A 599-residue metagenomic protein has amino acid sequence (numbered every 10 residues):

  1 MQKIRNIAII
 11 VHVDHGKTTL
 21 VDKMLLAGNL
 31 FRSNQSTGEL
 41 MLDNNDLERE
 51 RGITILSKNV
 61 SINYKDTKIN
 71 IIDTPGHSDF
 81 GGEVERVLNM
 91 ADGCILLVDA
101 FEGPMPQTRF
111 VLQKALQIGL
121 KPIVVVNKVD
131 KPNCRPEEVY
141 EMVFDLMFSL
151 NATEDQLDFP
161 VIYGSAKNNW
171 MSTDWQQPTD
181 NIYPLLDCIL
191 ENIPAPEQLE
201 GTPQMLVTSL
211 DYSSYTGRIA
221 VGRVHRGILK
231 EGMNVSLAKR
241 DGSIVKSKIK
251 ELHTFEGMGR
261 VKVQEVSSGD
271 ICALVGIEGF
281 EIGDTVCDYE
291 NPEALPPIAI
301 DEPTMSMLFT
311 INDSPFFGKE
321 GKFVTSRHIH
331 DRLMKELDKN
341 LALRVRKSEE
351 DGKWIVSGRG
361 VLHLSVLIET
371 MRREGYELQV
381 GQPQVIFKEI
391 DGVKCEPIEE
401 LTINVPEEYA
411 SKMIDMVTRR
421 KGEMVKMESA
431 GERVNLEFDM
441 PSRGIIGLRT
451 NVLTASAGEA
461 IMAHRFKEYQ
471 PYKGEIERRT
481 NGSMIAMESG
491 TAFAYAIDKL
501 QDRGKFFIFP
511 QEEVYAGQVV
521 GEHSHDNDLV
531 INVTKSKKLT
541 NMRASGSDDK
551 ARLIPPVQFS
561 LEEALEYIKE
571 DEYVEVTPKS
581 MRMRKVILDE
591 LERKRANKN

Functional and structural regions predicted by a protein language model:
M1-V98, E102-P104, M142, L210-S213: P-loop NTPase switch module centered on the Walker A-proximal segment
Q2-T19, A91, P104-Q113, G119-K121 (+15 more regions): Conserved structured catalytic cores and adjacent interaction surfaces of nucleotide-binding/hydrolyzing enzymes
D14, L20, G52, I71-D73 (+18 more regions): Residue-level signature of catalytic and energy-coupling elements of molecular machines, predominantly ATP/GTP-dependent
S36-L42, L150-I162, P196-L206, G242-F255 (+8 more regions): Interdomain boundary/hinge elements
K121, K131-E191: Canonical P-loop GTPase G-domain recognition
Q204-M307, P315-K319, I414, N481 (+3 more regions): Conserved nucleotide-binding/hydrolysis modules and their immediate coupling elements across P-loop/ASCE NTPase motors
S314-L337, K550, I554: A short, contiguous, amphipathic alpha-helix enriched in charged residues
R582, L588-N599: Acidic, low-complexity intrinsically disordered tails
